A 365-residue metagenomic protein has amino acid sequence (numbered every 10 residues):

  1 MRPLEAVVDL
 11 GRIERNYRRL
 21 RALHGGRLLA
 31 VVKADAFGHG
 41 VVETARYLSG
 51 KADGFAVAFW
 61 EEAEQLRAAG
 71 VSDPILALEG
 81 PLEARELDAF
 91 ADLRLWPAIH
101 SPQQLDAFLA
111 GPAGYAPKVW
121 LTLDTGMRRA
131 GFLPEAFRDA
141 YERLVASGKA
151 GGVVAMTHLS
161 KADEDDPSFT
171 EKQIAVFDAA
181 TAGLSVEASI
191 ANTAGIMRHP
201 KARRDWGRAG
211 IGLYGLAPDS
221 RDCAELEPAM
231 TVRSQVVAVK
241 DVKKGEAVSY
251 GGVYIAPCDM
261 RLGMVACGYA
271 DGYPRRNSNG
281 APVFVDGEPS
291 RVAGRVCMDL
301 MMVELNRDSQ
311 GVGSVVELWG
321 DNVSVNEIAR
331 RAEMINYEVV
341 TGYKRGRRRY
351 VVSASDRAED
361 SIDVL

Functional and structural regions predicted by a protein language model:
R2-L10, E14, D35, F59-E62 (+6 more regions): Active-site anion/phosphate-binding pocket segments in diverse small-molecule metabolic enzymes
L4-V8, R12-R15, H24-S189, R203: Active-site-proximal beta-alpha core segment in soluble small-molecule metabolic enzymes
L20-A22: A short acidic-Thr-Gly-centered motif at the start of a beta-strand
